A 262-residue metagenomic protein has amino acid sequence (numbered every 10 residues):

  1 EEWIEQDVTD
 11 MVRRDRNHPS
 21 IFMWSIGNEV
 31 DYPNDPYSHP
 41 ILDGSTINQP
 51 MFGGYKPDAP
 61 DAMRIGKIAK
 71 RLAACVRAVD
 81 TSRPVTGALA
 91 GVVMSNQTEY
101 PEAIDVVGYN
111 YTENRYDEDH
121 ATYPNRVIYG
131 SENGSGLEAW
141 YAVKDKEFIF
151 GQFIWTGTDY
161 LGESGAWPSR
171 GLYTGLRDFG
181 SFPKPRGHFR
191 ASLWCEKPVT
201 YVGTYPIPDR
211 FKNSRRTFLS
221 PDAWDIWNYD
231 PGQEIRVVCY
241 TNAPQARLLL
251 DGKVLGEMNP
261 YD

Functional and structural regions predicted by a protein language model:
E2-M23, C75-A78: An active-site-proximal structural segment forming one wall of the substrate-binding cleft that immediately precedes
S20-S25, D31-D262: Substrate-binding clefts and catalytic carboxylate motifs of secreted carbohydrate-active enzymes
